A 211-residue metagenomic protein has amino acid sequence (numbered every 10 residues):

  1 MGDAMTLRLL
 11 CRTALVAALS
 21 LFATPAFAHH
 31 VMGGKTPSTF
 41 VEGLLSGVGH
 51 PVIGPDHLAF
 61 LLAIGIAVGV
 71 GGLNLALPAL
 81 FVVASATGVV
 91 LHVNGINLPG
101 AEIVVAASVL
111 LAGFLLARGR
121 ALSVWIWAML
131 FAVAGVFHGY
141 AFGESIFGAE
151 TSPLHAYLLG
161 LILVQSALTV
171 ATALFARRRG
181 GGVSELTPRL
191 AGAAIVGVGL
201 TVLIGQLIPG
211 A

Functional and structural regions predicted by a protein language model:
G2-D56, I204-A211: Histidine-/acidic- and/or cysteine-rich, low-complexity loops and terminal segments associated with membrane
R8, G69-L73, L115-W125, R177-T187: Membrane-interface helix-boundary motifs at transmembrane edges
A28, G54-H57, L110, V136-H138 (+1 more regions): Divalent metal-coordination and catalytic microenvironments
L58-V68, L116, W127-G135, A141-E150: Generic transmembrane alpha-helix signature in multi-pass membrane proteins, especially transporters/channels
G65-E102, T151-R178, P188: A small-residue-rich subset of transmembrane alpha-helices
L75-V83, G100-S108, V124-G135: Cytoplasmic-side transmembrane-helix entry/capping segments in multi-pass membrane proteins
L91-A101, A117-L122, E144-S152, L207-G210: Membrane-interface helix caps and helix-loop-helix hairpins in membrane proteins
P188-L207: Final/C-terminal transmembrane alpha-helix of multipass membrane proteins
